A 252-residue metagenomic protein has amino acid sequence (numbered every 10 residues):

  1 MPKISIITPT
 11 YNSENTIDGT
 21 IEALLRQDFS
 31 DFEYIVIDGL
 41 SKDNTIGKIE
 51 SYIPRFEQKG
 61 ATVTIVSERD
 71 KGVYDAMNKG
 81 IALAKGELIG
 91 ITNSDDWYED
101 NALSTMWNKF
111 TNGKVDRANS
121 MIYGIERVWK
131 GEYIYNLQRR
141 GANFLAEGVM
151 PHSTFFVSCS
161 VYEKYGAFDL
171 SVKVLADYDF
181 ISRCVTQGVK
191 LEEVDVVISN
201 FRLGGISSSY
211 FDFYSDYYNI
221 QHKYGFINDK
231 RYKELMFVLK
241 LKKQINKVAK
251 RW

Functional and structural regions predicted by a protein language model:
M1-R26: N-proximal low-complexity "stem/linker" segments adjacent to membrane-targeting elements
P2-S5, E33, D179: Cell-envelope/extracellular polymer assembly enzymes that use nucleotide-activated donors
A23, D38-G47, N93-D96: A conserved acidic beta->alpha catalytic loop
D31-L40, T64-S67: Short beta-strand/loop segment that forms part of the nucleotide-sugar
V66-A84: Glycine-rich, basic loop-to-helix element that forms the pyrophosphate-binding segment of sugar-nucleotide handling
I89: Short aromatic/hydrophobic "clamp" motif used to bind/position activated sugar donors
W97, N101-I134: Conserved donor NDP-sugar-binding/catalytic core segment of glycosyltransferases
Y135-D216, I220: Conserved nucleotide-sugar donor-binding catalytic segment
